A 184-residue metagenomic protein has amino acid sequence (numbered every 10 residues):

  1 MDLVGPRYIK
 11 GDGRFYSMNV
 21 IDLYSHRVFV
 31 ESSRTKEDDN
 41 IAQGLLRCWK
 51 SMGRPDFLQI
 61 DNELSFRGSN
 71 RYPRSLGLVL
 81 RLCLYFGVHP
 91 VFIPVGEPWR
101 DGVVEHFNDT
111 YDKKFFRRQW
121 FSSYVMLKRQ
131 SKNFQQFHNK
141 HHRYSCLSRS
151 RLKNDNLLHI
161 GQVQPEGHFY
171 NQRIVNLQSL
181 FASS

Functional and structural regions predicted by a protein language model:
L3-S17, L23-M126, K132, Q136-F137: RNase H-like DDE/DDD metal-dependent nuclease/strand-transfer catalytic core used by mobile genetic elements
D112-S184: C-terminal domain-tail junction helix/linker
